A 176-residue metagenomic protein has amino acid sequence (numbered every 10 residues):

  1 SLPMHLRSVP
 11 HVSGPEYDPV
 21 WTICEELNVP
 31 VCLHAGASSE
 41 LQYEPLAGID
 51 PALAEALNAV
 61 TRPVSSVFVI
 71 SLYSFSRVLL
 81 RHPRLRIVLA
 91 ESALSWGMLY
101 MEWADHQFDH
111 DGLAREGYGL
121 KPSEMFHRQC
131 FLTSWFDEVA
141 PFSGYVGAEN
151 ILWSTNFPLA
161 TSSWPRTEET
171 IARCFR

Functional and structural regions predicted by a protein language model:
S1-V69: Active-site gating/metal-coordination segments in enzymes
A35-A37, L41, I49-H82, R86-R176: H/E-rich (His + Asp/Glu) clusters that bind or coordinate divalent metals
